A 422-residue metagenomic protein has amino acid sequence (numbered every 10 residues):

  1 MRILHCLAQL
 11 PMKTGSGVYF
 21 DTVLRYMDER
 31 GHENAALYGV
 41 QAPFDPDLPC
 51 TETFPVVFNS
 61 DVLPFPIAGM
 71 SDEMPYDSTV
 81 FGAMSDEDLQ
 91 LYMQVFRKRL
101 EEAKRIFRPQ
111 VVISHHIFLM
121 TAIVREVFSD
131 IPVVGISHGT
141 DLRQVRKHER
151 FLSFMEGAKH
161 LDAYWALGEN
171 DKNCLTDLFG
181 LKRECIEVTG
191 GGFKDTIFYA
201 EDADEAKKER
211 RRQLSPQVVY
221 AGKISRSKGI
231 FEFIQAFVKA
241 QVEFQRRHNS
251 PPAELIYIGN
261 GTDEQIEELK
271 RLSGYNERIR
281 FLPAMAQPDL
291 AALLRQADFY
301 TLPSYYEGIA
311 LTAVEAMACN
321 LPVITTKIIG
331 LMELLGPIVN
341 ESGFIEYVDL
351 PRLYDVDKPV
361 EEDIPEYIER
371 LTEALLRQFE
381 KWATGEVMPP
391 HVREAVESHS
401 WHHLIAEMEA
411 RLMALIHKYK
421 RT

Functional and structural regions predicted by a protein language model:
H32, P49, V145-H148, F193-L214: Acidic anion/phosphate-binding donor-loop and adjacent secondary structure in glycosyltransferase catalytic cores
Q41-E101: A conserved catalytic-core segment of Leloir-type glycosyltransferases
G135, F154-D202: Donor nucleotide-sugar binding/catalytic pocket of nucleotide-sugar-dependent glycosyltransferases
W165, R210-K228, I234-V238: Conserved donor-binding/catalytic core segment of Leloir-type glycosyltransferases
S250, Y257-G259, I266-P288: Nucleotide-activated donor-binding/catalytic signature segment of Leloir-type glycosyltransferases, i.e., the conserved
A284-M285, A292-A297: Short alpha-helical donor nucleotide-sugar binding micro-motif in glycosyltransferases
Y305: Aromatic "clamp/platform" in nucleotide-sugar-dependent glycosyltransferases that forms part of the donor/acceptor
P322-T325, L335-G336, G343-E346: Short hydrophobic beta-strand element within catalytic cores of glycosyltransferases and related nucleotide-activated
